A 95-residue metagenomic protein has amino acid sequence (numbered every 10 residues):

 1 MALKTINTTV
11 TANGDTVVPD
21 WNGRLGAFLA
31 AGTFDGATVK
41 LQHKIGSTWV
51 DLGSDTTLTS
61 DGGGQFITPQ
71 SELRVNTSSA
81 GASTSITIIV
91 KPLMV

Functional and structural regions predicted by a protein language model:
A2-I6, S47-S54: Surface-exposed loop/edge segments in extracytoplasmic proteins
K4-W21, F34-G36, T56-G62, A80-S85: Surface-exposed ligand/attachment interfaces on beta-rich extracellular proteins
G23-F28, I67-I86: Noncatalytic modules at the cell exterior or secretory-pathway interfaces, chiefly beta-strand-rich lectin/adhesion
A31: Oxyanion-binding and handling regions
F34-D51, I89: Short, surface-exposed beta-strand/strand-loop-strand elements in extracellular ectodomains
V50-T68: An anionic, turn-rich surface loop/hairpin at beta-sheet edges that serves as a generic interaction/coordination patch
S83-V95: Exposed low-complexity, polar/acidic, P/S/T/G-rich flexible segments that act as propeptides, protease-susceptible
